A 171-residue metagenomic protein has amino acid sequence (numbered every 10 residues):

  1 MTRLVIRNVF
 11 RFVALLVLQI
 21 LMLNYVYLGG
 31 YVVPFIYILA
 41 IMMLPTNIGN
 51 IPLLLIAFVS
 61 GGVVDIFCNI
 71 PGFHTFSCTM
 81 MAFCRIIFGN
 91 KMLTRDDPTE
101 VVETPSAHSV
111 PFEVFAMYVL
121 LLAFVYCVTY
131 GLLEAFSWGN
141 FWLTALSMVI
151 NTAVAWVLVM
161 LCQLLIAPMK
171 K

Functional and structural regions predicted by a protein language model:
M1-K171: Terminal, non-globular segments
